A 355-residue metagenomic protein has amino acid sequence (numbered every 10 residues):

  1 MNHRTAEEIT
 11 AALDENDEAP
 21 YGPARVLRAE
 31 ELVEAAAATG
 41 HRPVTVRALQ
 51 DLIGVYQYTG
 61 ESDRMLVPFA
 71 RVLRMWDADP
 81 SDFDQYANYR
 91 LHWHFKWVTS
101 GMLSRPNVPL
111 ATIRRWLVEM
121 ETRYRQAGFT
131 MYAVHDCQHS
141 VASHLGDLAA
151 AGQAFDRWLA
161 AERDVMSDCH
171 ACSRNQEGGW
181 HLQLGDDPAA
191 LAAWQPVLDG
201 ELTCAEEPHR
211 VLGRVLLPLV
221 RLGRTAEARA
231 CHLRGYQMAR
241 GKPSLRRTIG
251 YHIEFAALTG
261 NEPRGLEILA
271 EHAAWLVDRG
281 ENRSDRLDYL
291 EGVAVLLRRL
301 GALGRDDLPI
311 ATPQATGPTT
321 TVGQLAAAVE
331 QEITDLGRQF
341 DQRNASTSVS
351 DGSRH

Functional and structural regions predicted by a protein language model:
M1-L91, S100-T112, G337, D341 (+1 more regions): N-terminal alpha-helical scaffold/docking segments in eukaryotic complex subunits
R4, A24, G40, V44-R47 (+8 more regions): Structural signature of alpha-solenoid helical repeat junctions
E8-A19, R47-S62, Y89-P106, T130-G146 (+5 more regions): Tandem amphipathic alpha-helical repeat scaffolds
E18-E31, E61-D77, S104-E119, A142-R157 (+3 more regions): Helix-turn-helix repeat elements of alpha-solenoid scaffolds
E34-H41, L73-D82, E119-F129, D156-D168 (+3 more regions): Solenoid-like repeat scaffolds
R64-D77, L233, E262-V277, R305-P313 (+1 more regions): TPR/TPR-like (Sel1-like) alpha-helical repeat modules
R115-A190, W194-R210: Solenoidal tandem-repeat scaffolds enriched in leucines and small polar residues
L276-H355: C-terminal non-catalytic interaction modules
